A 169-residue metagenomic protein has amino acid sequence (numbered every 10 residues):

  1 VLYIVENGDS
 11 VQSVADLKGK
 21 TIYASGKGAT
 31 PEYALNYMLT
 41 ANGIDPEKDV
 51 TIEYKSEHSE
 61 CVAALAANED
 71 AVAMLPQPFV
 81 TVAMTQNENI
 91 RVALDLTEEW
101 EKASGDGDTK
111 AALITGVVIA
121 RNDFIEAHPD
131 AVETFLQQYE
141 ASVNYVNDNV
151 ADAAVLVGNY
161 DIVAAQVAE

Functional and structural regions predicted by a protein language model:
V1-K55, E69-Q77, E88-L96: Short, glycine-/small- and polar/acidic-enriched structural segments that line small-molecule recognition paths
G43, D161-I162: Glycine-centered helix-boundary capping/hinge motifs
E47-K48, K102, A165: Polar/charged alpha-helical tracts
E53, E60-V157: Pocket-lining segment of extracytoplasmic ligand-binding domains
I162-E169: Segments of small-molecule ligand-sensing domains
